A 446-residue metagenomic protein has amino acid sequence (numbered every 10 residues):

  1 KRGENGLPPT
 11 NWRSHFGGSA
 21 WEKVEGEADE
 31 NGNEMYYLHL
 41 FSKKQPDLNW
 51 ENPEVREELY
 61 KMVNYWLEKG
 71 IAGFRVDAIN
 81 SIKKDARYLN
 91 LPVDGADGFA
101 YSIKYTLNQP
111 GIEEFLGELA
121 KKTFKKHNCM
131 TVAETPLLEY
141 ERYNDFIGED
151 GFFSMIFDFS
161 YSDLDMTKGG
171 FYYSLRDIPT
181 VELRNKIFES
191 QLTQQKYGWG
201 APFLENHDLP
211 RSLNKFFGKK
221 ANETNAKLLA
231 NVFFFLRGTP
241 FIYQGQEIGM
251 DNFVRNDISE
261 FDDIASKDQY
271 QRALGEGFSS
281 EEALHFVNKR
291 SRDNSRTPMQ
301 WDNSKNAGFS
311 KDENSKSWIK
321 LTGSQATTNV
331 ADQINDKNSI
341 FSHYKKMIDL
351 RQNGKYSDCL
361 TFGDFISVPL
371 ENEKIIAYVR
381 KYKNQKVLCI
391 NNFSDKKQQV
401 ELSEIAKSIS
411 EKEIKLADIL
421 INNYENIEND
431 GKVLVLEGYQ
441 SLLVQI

Functional and structural regions predicted by a protein language model:
K1-I446: Active-site and adjacent substrate-binding regions of carbohydrate-active enzymes
